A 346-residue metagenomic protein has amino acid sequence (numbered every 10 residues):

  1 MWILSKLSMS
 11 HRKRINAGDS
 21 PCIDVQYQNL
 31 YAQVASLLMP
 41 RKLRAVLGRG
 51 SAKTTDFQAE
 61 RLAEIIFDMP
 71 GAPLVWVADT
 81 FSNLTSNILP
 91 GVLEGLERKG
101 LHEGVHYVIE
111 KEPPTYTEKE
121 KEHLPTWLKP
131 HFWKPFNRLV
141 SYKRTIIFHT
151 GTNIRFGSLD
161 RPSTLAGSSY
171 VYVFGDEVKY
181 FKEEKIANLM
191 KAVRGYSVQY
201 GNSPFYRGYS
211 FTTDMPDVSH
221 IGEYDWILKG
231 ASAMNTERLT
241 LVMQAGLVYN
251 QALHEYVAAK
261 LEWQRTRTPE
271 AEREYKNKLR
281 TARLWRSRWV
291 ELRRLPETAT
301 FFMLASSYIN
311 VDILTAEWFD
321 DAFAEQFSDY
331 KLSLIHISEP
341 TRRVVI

Functional and structural regions predicted by a protein language model:
M1-S338, R342-R343: Phosphate/NTP-binding elements of NTP-utilizing enzymes
